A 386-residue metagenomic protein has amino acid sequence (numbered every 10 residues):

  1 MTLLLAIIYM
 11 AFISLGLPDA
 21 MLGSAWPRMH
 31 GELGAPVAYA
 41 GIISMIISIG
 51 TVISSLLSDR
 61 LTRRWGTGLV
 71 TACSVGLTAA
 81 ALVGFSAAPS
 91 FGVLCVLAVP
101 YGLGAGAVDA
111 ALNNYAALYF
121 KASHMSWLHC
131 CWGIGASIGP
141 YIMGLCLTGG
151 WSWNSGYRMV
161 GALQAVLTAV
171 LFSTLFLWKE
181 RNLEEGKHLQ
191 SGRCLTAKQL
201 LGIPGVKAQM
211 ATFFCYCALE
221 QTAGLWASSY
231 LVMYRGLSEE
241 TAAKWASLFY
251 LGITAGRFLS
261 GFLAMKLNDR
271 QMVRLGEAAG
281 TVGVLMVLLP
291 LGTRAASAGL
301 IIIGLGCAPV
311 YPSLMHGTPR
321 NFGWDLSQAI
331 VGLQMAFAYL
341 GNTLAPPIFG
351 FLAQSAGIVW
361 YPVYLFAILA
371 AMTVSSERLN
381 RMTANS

Functional and structural regions predicted by a protein language model:
L22-G23, P204-S247, L251-T254: Extracytoplasmic gate region of multi-pass secondary transporters
M29-H30, L61-T62, I142-W151, L231-V232 (+2 more regions): Interfacial helix-cap and linker-helix signal at transmembrane-aqueous boundaries of multi-pass secondary transporters
G34, G66, A87-P89, G236 (+2 more regions): Helix-breaking motifs and short loop linkers at transmembrane-helix boundaries and internal kinks in secondary membrane
I53-G92: Conserved MFS/SLC helix-loop-helix module at the cytosolic interface between two early adjacent transmembrane helices
S54-T67, G256-D269, A353-Q354: Helix-to-loop junctions at the C-terminal end of transmembrane segments in multipass secondary transporters
L97-C131: Cytoplasmic helix-loop-helix junction between adjacent transmembrane helices in 12-TM secondary transporters
L128-E180: Helix-loop-helix hairpin linking two adjacent transmembrane segments in secondary transporters
N321-I358: A late C-terminal transmembrane helix in Major Facilitator Superfamily
